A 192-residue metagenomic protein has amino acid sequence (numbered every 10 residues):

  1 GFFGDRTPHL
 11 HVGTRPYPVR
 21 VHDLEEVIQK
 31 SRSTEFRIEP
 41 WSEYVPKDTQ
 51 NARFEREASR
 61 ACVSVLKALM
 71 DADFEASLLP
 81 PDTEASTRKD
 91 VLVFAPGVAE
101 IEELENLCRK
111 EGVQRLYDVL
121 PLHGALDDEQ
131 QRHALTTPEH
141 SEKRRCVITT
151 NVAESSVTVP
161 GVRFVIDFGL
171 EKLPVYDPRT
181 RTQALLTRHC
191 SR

Functional and structural regions predicted by a protein language model:
G1-R192: P-loop NTPase motor module signature
